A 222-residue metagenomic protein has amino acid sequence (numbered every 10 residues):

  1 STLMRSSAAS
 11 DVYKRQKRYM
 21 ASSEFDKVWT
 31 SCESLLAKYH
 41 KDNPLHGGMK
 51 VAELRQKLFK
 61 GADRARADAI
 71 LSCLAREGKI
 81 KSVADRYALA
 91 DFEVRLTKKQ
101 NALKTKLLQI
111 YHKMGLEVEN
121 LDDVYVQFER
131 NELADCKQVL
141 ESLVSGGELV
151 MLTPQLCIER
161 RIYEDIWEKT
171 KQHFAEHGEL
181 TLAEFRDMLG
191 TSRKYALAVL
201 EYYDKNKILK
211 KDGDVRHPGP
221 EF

Functional and structural regions predicted by a protein language model:
S1, V51-R64, D123-L133, E184-R193: Short helix-coil junctions and helix-kink-helix linkers
S1, W29-M49, Q100-E119, Y163-L182: Short amphipathic alpha-helical interface segments
T2-A9, Y13: Single conserved hydrophobic/aromatic residue that forms the stacking wall/gate of nucleotide- or nucleobase-binding
S7-A8, G61-I70, R130-S142, S192-E201: Short amphipathic alpha-helical interaction segments
D11-E33, S72-N101, E141-E168, D212-F222: Charged low-complexity interaction tracts in eukaryotic proteins
R18-M20, M49-L58, Y87-V94, L121-D122 (+1 more regions): Short, hydrophobic beta-strand segments
K106-S145: C-terminal structural cap/anchor segments
H177-F222: C-terminal tails and terminal domains of large nucleic-acid-associated and other macromolecular-machine proteins
